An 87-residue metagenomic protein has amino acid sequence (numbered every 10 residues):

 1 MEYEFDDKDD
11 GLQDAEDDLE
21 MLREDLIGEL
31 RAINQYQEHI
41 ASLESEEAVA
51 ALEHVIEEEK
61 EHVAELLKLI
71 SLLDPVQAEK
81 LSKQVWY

Functional and structural regions predicted by a protein language model:
M1-Y87: Iron-associated oxidoreductase/ferritin-like identity signal
